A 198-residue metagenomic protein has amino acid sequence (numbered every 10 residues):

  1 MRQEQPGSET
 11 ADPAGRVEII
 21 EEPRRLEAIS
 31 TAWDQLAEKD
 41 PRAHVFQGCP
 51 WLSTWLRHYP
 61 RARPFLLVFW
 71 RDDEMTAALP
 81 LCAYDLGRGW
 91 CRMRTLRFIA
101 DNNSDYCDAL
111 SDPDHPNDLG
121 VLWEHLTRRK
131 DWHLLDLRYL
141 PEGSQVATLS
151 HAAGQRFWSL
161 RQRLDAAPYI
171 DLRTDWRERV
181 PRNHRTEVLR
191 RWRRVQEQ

Functional and structural regions predicted by a protein language model:
M1-Q198: N-acyltransferase acceptor-side catalytic subdomain
